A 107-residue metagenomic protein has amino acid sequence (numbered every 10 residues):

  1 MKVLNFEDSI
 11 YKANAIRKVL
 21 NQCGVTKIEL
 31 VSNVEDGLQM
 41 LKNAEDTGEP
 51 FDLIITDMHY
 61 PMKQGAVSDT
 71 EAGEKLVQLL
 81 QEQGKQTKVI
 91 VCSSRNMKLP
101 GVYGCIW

Functional and structural regions predicted by a protein language model:
M1-K12, I16-L20: Conserved acidic segment of CheY-like receiver
L4, I28-E29: Conserved beta-strand positions in the Rossmann-like core of class I SAM-dependent methyltransferases
S9-K12, H59-G65, R95-K98: Short acidic, S/G/P-rich loop/turn micro-motifs used as interaction or catalytic elements
R17-K18, L30-L53, D57, P61-M62: Acidic, metal-coordinating helix/loop segments flanking the phosphotransfer/catalytic sites of two-component signaling
F51-Q86: Conserved phosphotransfer microenvironments
D52, Y103-I106: Conserved acidic residues
I90-S93: Hydrophobic/aromatic residues positioned on beta-strands within the core alpha/beta folds
